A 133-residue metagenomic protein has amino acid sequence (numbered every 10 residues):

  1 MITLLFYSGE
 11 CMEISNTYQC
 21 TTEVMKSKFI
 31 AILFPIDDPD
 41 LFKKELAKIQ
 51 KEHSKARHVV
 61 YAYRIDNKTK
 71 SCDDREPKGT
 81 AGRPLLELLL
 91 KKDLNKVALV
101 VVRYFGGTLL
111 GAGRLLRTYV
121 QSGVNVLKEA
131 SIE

Functional and structural regions predicted by a protein language model:
I2-T80: C-terminal regulatory domains involved in ligand/effector binding and gene-expression control
Q50, S54, L89-L94, V120 (+1 more regions): Signal for well-folded cores of large energy- and translation-related assemblies
Y63-R64, N95-F105: Glycine- and acidic-rich phosphate- and metal-coordinating loops
K70-C72, V102-T108: Short hinge/gating elements
D73-K78, G82, L86-L88, L115-Y119: Conserved mixed alpha/beta catalytic, RNA-binding, or beta-rich assembly cores of soluble enzyme, regulatory
V101, L109-E133: Glycine- and Gly-Pro-enriched alpha-helical subdomains that act as flexible, kink-prone "lid/hinge" or packing modules
